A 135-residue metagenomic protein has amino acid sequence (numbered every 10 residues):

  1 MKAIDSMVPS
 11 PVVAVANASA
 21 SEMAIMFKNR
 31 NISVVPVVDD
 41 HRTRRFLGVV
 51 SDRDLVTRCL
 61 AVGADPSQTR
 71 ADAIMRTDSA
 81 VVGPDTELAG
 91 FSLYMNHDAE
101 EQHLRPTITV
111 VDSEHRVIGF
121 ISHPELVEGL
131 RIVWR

Functional and structural regions predicted by a protein language model:
M1-P11, Q68-S79: Bateman (tandem CBS) regulatory domains
S6, F27, V35, R44 (+3 more regions): Terminal peptide-recognition signature
P11-V12, R42, F46, S79-A80: Short active-site oxyanion
V13-I32, V38-D39, V81-R105, V110-D112 (+1 more regions): The conserved cystathionine-beta-synthase
A18-V62, T69: Acidic (E/D-rich), amphipathic helical modules within compact regulatory domains
P36, R45-A61, L104-D112, R116-W134: Short beta->alpha transition motifs characteristic of CBS
